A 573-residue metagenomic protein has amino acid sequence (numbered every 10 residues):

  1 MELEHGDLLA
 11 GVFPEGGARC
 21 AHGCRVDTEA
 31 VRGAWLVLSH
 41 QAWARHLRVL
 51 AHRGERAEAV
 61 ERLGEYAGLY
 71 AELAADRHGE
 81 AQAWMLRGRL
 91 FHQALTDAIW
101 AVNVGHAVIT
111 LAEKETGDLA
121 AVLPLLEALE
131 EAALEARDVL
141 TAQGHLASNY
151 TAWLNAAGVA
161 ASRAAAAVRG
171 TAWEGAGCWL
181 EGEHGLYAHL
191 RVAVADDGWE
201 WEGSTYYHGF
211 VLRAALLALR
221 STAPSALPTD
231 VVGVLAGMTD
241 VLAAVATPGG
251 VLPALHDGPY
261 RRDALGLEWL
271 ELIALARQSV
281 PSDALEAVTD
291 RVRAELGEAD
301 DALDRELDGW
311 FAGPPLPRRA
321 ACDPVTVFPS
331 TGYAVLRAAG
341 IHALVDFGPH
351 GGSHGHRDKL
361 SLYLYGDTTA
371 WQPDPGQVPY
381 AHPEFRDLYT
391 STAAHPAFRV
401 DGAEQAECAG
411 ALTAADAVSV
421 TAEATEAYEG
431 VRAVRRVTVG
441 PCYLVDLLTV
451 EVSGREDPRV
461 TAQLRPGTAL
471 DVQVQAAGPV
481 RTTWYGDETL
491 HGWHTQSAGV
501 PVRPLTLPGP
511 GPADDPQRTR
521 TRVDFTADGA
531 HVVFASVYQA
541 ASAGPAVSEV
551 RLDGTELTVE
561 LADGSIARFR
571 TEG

Functional and structural regions predicted by a protein language model:
M1-L146, A152-V159, R191, T483-W484 (+1 more regions): Extracellular glycan-targeting catalytic surfaces
Q41-E55, G68-A71, I99-L119, L154-G170 (+7 more regions): Well-ordered alpha-helical scaffold segments within catalytic/enzyme domains
E55-Y70, A107-Q143, Y150, L154 (+4 more regions): Extended, well-ordered alpha-helical scaffold segments
R87-F91, A136-L146, V168, A172-A176 (+3 more regions): Active-site-adjacent structural elements in folded domains
V159, Y206-W371, D528, V533 (+1 more regions): Carbohydrate-active enzyme catalytic cores, enriched for enzymes that act on polyanionic acidic polysaccharides
W179, E183-T222, T326, P441: Long, repeat-rich segments with strong aromatic
Q372-G376: Catalytic Cys-His active-site segments of thiol-dependent hydrolases/isopeptidases
V378-G573: CBM-like, beta-strand-rich accessory domains located in the C-terminal region of large, secreted polysaccharide-active
